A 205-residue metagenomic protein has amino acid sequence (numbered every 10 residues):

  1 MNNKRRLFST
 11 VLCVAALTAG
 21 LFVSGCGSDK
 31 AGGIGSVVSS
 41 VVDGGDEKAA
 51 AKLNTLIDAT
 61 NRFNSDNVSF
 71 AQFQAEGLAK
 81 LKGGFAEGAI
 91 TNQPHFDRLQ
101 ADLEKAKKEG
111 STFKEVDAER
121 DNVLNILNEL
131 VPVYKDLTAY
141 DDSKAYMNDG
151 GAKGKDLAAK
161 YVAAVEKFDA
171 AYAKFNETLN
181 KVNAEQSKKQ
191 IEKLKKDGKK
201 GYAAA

Functional and structural regions predicted by a protein language model:
M1-N2, D58: General helical secondary-structure elements
N2-L12: Bacterial N-terminal signal peptides that target proteins for export
C13-V14, A118: Generic detector of short alpha-helix boundary/capping microenvironments and adjacent low-complexity segments
A15-A19: Core hydrophobic alpha-helical transmembrane segments of single-pass membrane proteins
L21-G25: C-terminal motif of bacterial Sec signal peptides marking the signal peptidase cleavage site
G27-D29: Bacterial signal peptide processing site
G32-D169, A173: Leu/Val/Ala/Ile-rich N-terminal alpha-helices, chiefly Sec-type signal peptides and the beginnings
G154-A205: Extended amphipathic alpha-helical interaction segments
